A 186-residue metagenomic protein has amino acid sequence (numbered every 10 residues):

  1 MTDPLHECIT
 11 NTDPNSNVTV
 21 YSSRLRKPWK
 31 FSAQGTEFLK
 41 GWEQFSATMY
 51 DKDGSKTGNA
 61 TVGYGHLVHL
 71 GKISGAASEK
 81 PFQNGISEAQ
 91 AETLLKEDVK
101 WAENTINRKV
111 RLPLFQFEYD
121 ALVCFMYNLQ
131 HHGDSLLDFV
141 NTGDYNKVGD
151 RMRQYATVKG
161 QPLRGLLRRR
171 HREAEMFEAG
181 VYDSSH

Functional and structural regions predicted by a protein language model:
M1-E37, G41-D51, H66-H69, A89-K96 (+3 more regions): Long, amphipathic alpha-helical surface segments
K30-S32, D53-K56, L114-F117: Extracellular/periplasmic catalytic domains that process cell-envelope and extracellular macromolecules
D53-K80: Substrate-binding/active-site groove segments that recognize and process beta-1,4-linked N-acetyl-hexosamine
G58-A60, F117-A121, D144-K147: Residue-level detector of well-ordered alpha-helical segments, enriched for hydrophobic/aromatic packing positions
K80-H131: Mid-length scaffold segments of soluble, non-membrane domains
